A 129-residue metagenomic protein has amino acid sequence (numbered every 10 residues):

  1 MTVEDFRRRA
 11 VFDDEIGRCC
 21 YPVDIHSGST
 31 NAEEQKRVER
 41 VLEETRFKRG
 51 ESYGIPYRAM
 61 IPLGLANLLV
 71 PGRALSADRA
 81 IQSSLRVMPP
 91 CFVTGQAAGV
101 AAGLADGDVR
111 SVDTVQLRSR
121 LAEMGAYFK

Functional and structural regions predicted by a protein language model:
M1-K129: Flavin (FAD/FMN)-binding glycine-rich loop and adjacent Rossmann-like elements that form
